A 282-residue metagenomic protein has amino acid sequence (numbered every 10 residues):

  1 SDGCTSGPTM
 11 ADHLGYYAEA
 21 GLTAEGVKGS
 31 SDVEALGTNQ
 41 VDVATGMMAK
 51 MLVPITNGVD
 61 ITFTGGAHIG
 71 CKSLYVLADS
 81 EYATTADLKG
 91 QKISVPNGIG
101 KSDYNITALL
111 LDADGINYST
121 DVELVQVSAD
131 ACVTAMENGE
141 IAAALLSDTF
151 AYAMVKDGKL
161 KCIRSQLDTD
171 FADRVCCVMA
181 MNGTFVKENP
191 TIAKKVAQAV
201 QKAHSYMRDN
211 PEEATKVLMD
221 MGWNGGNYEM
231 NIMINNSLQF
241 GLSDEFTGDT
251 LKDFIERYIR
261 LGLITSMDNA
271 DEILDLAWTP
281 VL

Functional and structural regions predicted by a protein language model:
S1-G7, G37, D130-A142, E229-I232 (+1 more regions): Long, low-complexity, intrinsically disordered polar/charged segments
S1-N117, E123-Q126, A142-D148, K159-Q166 (+1 more regions): Short, glycine-/small- and polar/acidic-enriched structural segments that line small-molecule recognition paths
S6, L14-G15, E34, T38 (+13 more regions): Solvent-exposed, polar/charged alpha-helical surfaces in well-ordered, non-transmembrane soluble domains, broadly
A20, P54, M154, E188-N189 (+1 more regions): Residues that scaffold the ATP/ADP-binding catalytic core of kinase and kinase-like folds
L22, I99-N117, D121, K195-E229 (+1 more regions): Ligand-binding clefts/hinges and TM-proximal coupling segments of bilobed small-molecule sensing domains
A49, V125, D130-D220: Pocket-lining segment of extracytoplasmic ligand-binding domains
K187-T265: Secondary-structure end/capping motifs
I255-L282: Conserved C-terminal helix/tail region of periplasmic/extracytoplasmic solute-binding proteins
